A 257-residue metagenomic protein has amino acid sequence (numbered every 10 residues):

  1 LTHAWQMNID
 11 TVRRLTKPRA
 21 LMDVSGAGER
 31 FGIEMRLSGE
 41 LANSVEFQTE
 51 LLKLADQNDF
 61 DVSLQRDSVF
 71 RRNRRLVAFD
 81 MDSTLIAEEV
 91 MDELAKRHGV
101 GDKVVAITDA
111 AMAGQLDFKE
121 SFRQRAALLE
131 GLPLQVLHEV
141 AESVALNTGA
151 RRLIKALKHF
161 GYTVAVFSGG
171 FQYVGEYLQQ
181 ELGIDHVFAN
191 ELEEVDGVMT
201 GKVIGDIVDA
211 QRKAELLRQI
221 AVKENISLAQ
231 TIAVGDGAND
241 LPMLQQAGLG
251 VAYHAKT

Functional and structural regions predicted by a protein language model:
L1-F79: Non-catalytic pre-domain segments flanking phosphatase-related domains
E46, E89, D102, L116 (+2 more regions): Conserved active-site and cofactor/substrate-binding residues in soluble primary-metabolism enzymes
T49, G131-L132, V136-T257: C-terminal cap/substrate-recognition subdomain and adjoining C-terminal extension of metal-dependent phosphatase-like
V69-K119, R123: Active-site neighborhood of HAD-like aspartate-dependent phosphohydrolases
R97, G101, A110, L128 (+2 more regions): Change "in soluble alpha/beta enzymes" to "in soluble alpha/beta proteins
G114-V136, V140: Cysteine/selenocysteine-centered motifs that mediate thiol-based redox chemistry or coordinate metal-sulfur cofactors
